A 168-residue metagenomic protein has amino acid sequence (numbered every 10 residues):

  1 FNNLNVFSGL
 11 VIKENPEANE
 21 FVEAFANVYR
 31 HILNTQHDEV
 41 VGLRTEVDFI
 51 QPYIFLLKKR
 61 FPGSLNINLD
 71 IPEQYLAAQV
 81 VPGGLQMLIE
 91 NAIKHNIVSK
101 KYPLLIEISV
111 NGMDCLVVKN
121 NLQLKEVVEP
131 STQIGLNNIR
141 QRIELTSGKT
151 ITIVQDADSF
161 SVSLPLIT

Functional and structural regions predicted by a protein language model:
F1-P165: Two-component histidine phosphotransfer core
